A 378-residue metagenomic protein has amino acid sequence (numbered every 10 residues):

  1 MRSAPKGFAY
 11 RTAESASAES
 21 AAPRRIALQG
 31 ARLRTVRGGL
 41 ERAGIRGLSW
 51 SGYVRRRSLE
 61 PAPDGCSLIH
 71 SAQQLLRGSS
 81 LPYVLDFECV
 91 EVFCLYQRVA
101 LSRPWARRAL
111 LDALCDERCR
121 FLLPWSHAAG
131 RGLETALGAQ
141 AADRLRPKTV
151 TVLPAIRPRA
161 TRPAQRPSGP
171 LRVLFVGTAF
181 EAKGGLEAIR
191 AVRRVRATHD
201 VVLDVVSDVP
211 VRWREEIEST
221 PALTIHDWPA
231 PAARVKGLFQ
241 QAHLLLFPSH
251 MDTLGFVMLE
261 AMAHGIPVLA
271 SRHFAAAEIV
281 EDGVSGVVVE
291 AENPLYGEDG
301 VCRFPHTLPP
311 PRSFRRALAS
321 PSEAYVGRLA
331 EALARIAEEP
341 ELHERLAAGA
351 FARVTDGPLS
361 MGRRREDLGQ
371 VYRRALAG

Functional and structural regions predicted by a protein language model:
A100-P124: Membrane-proximal helix-turn-helix segments that form the acceptor-binding/catalytic region of lipid-linked
C115-K148: A short, active-site helix/loop in glycosyltransferases that binds the activated sugar's phosphate group
L123, I156-K183, I189-R193, L203-D204 (+1 more regions): Conserved donor-binding/catalytic core segment of Leloir-type glycosyltransferases
A128-A129, R146-T161, P210: Short beta-strand->alpha-helix junction loop in the catalytic core of nucleotide-activated group-transfer enzymes
S207, W213-K236, Q240-L244: Nucleotide-activated donor-binding/catalytic signature segment of Leloir-type glycosyltransferases, i.e., the conserved
H250: Aromatic "clamp/platform" in nucleotide-sugar-dependent glycosyltransferases that forms part of the donor/acceptor
P267-A270, V280, V287-V289: Short hydrophobic beta-strand element within catalytic cores of glycosyltransferases and related nucleotide-activated
R315-A332, A337-R373: A charged, aromatic-enriched C-terminal amphipathic alpha-helix characteristic of glycosyltransferases across folds
